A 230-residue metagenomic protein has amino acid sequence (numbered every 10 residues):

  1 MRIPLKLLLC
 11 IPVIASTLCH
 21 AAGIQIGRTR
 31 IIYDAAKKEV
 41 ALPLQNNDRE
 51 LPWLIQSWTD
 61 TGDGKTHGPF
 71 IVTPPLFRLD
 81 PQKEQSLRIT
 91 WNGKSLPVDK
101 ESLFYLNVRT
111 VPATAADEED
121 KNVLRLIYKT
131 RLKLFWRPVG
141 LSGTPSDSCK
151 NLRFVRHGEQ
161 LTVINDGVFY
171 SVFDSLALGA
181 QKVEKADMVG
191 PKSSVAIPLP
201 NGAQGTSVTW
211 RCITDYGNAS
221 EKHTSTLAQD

Functional and structural regions predicted by a protein language model:
M1-I11: Bacterial N-terminal signal peptides that target proteins for export
S16-L18: N-terminal signal peptide c-region/cleavage motif recognized by signal peptidases
A21-L44, G143-R156: Beta-sheet-dominated interaction scaffolds and their linkers
V40-N46, I89, F104-R109, Q160-N165: Buried hydrophobic-core signal for structured, non-transmembrane domains
D48-K65, D166-K182: Short acidic, flexible loop segments centered on an aromatic residue
G64-L96, Q181-G205: Intrinsically disordered, low-complexity Pro/Gly/Ser/Thr-rich segments with frequent PxxP/GP/PP motifs and embedded
K94-L141, S146-D147, L152, G205-D230: Terminal connector regions
V155-D230: Intrinsically disordered, low-complexity segments enriched in serine, threonine, and glycine
